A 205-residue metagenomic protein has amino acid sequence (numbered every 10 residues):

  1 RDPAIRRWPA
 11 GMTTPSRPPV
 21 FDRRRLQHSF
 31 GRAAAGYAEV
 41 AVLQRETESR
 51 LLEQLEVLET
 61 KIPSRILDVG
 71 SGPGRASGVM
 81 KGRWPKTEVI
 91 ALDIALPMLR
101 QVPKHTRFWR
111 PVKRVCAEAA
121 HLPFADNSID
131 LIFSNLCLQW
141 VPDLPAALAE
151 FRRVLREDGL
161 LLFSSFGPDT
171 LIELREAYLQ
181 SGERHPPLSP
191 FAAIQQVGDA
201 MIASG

Functional and structural regions predicted by a protein language model:
W8, M12-G36: N-terminal, positively charged/glycine-rich alpha-helical extensions of SAM-dependent methyltransferases
V42-I62, V79: Conserved alpha-helix/loop element of class I SAM-dependent methyltransferases that forms part of the SAM/SAH-binding
R65-L122: Class I SAM-dependent methyltransferase SAM/SAH-binding core
A120-L131: A short acidic, Gly/Pro-enriched loop at the edge of an enzyme's catalytic core that lines a small-molecule cofactor
D130-D143: A short SAM/SAH-binding and catalytic strip from SAM-dependent methyltransferases
P145-E157: A short glycine-rich, Lys/Arg-flanked "PGG" loop and its adjoining helix->strand segment in the class I
L161-G205: Conserved catalytic/acceptor-binding region of the Class I
